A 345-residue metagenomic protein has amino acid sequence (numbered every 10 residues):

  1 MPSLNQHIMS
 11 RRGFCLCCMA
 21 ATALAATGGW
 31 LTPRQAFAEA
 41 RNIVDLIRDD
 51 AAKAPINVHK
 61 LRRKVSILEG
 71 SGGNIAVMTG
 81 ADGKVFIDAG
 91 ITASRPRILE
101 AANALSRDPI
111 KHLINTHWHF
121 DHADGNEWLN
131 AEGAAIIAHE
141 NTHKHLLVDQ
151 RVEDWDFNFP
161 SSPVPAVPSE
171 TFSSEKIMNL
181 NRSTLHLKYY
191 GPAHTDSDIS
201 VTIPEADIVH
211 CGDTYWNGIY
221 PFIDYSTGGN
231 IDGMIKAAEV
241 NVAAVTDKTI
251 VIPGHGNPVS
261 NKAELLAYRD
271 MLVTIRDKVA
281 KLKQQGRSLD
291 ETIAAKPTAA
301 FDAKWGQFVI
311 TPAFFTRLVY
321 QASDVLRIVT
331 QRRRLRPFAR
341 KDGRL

Functional and structural regions predicted by a protein language model:
M1-G13, C17-A23: N-terminal secretory signal peptides
C15-M19, S288-L345: C-terminal regulatory/interaction regions
G29-L61, S66-L68: C-terminal segment of N-terminal export signals and the immediately downstream linker at the start of the mature
N57-A102, V201-I203, I208-D213: Conserved beta-strand hairpin/beta-sheet module of binuclear metal-dependent hydrolase folds, prominently
K64, M78, D88, H117 (+9 more regions): Divalent metal-coordination and catalytic microenvironments
G83-K84, I91-A93, I177, T184 (+2 more regions): Metallo-beta-lactamase
N103-I177, D196: Active-site HxH/HxHxD metal-binding segment of metal-dependent hydrolases
N103-R107, W118, A131-A134, Y220 (+4 more regions): Sec-exported extracytoplasmic/periplasmic mature domains
